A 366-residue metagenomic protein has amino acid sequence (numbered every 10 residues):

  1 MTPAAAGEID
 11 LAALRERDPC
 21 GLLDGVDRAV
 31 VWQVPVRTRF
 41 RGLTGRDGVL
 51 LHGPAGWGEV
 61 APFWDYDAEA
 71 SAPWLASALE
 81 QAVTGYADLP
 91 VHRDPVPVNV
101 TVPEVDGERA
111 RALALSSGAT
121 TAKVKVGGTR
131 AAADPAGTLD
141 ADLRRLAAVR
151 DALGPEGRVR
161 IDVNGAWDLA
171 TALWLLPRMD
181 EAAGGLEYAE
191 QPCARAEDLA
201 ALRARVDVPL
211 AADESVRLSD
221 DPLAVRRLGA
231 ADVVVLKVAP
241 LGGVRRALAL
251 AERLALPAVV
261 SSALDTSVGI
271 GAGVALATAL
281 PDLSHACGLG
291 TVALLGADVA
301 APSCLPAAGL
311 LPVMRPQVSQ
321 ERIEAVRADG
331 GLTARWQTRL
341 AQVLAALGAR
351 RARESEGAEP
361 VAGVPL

Functional and structural regions predicted by a protein language model:
T2-L173, P177-A182, A300-L366: N-terminal capping/lid subdomain adjacent to the active-site entrance of alpha/beta enzymes
R28-V30, P97, P209, P257 (+1 more regions): Conserved beta-strand segments of alpha/beta enzyme cores
W32-V34, T101, D213, S261 (+1 more regions): Conserved beta-strand termini and adjacent loop/short-helix elements that scaffold enzyme active sites in alpha/beta
W57, V260, A286-L289, P312: Conserved active-site loop/cleft motifs that coordinate metal ions or position small ligands
A61, A239, S261-A263, L289-V292 (+1 more regions): Short, loop-centered acidic/histidine patches that primarily coordinate divalent metals
T129-A275, G296-V299, C304: Catalytic core of soluble alpha/beta enzymes
A275-D282: Oxidoreductase and adenylate-handling cofactor-binding alpha/beta cores
D282-L294: Short helix/strand-capping turn motifs
